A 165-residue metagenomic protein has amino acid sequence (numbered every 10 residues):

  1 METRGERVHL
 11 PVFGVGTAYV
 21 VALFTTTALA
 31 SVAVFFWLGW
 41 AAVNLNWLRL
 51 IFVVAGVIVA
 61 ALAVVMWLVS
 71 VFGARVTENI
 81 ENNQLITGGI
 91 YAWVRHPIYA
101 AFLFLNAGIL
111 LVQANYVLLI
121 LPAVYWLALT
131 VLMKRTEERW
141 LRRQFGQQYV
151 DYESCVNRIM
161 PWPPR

Functional and structural regions predicted by a protein language model:
M1-G88, F102-R165: Membrane-anchoring alpha-helices and their flanking helix-loop junctions
I86-H96: Short, amphipathic, aromatic/basic-enriched membrane-interface segments that mark the entry/exit of transmembrane
Y99: Short active-site segment of divalent metal-dependent hydrolases/proteases that encodes the spacing between
